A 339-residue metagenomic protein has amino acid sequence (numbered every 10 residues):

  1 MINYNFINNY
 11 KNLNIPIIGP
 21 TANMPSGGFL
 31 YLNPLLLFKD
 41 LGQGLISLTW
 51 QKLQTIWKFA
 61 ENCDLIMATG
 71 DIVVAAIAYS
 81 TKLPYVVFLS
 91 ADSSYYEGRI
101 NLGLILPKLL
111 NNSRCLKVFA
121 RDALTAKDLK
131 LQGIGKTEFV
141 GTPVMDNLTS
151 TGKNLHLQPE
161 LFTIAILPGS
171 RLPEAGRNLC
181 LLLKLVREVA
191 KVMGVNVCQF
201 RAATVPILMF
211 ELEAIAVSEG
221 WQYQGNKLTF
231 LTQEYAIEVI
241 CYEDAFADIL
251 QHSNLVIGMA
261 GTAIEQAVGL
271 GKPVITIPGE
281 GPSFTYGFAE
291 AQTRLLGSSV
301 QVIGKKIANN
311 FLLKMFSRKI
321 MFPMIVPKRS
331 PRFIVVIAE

Functional and structural regions predicted by a protein language model:
M1-E339: Nucleotide-activated sugar donor-binding and catalytic core shared by glycosyltransferases and related lipid-linked
